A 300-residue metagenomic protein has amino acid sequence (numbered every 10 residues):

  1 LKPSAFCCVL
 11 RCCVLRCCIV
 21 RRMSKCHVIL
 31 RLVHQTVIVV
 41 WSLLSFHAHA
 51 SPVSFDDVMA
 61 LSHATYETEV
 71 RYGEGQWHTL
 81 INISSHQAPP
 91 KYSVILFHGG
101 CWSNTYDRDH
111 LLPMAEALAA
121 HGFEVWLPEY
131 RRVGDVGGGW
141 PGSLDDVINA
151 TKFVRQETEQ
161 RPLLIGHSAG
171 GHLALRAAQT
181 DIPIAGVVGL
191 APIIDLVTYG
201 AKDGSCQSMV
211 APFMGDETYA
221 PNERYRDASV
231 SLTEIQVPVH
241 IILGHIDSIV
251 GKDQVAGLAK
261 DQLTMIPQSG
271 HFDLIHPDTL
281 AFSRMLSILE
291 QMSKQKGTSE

Functional and structural regions predicted by a protein language model:
S51-Q87: N-terminal cap/lid segment of alpha/beta-hydrolase-fold proteins
H98-S103: Active-site glycine-rich loops that stabilize anionic/oxyanionic intermediates across multiple enzyme folds
N104-M114, Y130: The serine-hydrolase catalytic nucleophile loop
A117-D135: Conserved alpha/beta-hydrolase
G138-E157: Alpha/beta-hydrolase active-site loop
R176-A220: Hydrolase active-site cap/lid region
I235, I241-L243: Short beta-strand/loop motif that positions the catalytic acidic residue of the alpha/beta-hydrolase fold
I249-E300: C-terminal catalytic histidine-bearing segment of alpha/beta-hydrolase fold enzymes
